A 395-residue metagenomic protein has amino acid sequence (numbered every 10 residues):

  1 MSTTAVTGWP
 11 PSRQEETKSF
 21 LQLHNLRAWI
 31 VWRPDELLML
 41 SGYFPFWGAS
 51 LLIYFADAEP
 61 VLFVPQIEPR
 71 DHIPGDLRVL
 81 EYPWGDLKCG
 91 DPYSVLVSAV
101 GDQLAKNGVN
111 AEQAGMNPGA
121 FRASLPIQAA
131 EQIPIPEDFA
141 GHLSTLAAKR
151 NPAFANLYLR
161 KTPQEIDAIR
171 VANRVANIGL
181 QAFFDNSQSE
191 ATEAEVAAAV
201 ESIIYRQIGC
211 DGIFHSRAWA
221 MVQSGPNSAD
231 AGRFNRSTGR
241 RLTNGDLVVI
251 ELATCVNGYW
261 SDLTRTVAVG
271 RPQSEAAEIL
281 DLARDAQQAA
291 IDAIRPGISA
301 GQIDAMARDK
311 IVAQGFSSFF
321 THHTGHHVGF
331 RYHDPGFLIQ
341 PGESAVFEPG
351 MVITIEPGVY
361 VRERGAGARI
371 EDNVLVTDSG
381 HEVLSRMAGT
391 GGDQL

Functional and structural regions predicted by a protein language model:
M1-L395: Active-site neighborhoods and metal-handling regions in enzymes and metal-associated proteins
